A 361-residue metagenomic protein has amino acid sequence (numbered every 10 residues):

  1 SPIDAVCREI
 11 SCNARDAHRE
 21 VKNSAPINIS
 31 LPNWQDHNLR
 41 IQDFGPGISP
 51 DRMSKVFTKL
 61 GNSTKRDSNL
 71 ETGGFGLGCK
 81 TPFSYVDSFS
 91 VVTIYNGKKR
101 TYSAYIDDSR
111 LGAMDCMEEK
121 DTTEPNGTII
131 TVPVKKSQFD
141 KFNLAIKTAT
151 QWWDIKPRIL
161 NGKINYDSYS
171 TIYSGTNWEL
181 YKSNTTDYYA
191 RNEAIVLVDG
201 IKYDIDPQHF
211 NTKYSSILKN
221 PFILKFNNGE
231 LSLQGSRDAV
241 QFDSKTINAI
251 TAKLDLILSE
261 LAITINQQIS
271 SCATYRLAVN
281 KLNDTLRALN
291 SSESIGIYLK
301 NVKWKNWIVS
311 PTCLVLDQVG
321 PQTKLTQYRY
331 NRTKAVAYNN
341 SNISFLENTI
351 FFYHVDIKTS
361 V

Functional and structural regions predicted by a protein language model:
S1, L39, S68-E71, N126-K135 (+1 more regions): Short hinge/gating elements
S1-I29, G78-S84: Conserved ATP-binding N-box helix of the HATPase_c
I3, C7, S49, F142: Hydrophobic (often cysteine-bearing) scaffold residues that line and stabilize catalytic clefts of nucleotide/cofactor
I10, R52, V56-K59, S84-Y85 (+1 more regions): Alpha-helical scaffold elements adjacent to nucleotide-binding pockets in ATP/GTP-utilizing enzyme cores
R15-S68, S109-R110: Conserved beta-strand-loop-beta-strand hairpin that lines the nucleotide-binding pocket of ATP/GTP-utilizing enzymes
S68-E179, D187: GHKL-type ATPase core
K135, Y330, N348, F352-K358: Structural motif
D140-S259, K281-N342, Y353-V355: GHKL/Histidine-kinase-like ATPase module
